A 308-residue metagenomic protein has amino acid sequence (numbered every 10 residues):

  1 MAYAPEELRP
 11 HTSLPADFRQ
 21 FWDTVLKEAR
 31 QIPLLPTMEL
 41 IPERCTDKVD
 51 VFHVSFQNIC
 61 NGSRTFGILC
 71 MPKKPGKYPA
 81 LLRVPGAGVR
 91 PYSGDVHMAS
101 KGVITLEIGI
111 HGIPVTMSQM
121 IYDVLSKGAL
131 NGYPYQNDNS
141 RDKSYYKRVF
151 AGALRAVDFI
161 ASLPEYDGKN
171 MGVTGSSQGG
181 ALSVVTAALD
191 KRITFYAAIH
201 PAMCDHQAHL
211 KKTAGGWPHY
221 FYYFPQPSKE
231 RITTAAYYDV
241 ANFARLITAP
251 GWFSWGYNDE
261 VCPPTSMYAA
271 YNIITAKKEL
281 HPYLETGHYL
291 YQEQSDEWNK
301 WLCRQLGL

Functional and structural regions predicted by a protein language model:
M1-D50: N-terminal targeting or regulatory segments adjacent to alpha/beta-hydrolase or S9 domains
F66-P72, G76-G88: Short beta-strand element of the alpha/beta-hydrolase
Y92-A151, A208-G215: Cap/lid segment of the alpha/beta-hydrolase catalytic domain
Y145, S177-A181: Active-site loop->helix "elbow" adjoining a glycine-rich segment at hydrolase catalytic centers
E165-S177: Alpha/beta-hydrolase fold nucleophile elbow
G180-P227, P282, L290-E293: Hydrolase active-site cap/lid region
L246-I247, F253-W255, D259: Short beta-strand/loop motif that positions the catalytic acidic residue of the alpha/beta-hydrolase fold
V261, Y268-L308: C-terminal catalytic histidine-bearing segment of alpha/beta-hydrolase fold enzymes
